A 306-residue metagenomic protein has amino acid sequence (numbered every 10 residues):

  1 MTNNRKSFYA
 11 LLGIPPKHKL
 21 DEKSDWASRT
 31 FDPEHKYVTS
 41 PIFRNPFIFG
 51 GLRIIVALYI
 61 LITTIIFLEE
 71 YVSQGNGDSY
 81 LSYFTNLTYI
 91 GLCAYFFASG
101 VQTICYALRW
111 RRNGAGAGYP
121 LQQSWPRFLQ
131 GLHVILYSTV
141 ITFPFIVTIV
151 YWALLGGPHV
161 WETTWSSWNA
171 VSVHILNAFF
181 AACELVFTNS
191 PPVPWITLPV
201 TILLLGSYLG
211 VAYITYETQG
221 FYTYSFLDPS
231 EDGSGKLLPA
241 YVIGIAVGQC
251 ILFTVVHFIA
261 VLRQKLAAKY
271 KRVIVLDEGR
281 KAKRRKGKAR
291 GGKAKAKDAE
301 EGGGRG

Functional and structural regions predicted by a protein language model:
M1-T39, R112-Q123, K269-G306: Non-transmembrane, juxtamembrane loop and terminal tail segments of multi-pass eukaryotic membrane proteins
D21-K36, F49-Y71, L92-G100: First transmembrane helix
R44-I48, Q219-H257, L276-K281: Membrane-interface transmembrane-helix boundary segments in multi-pass integral membrane proteins
N45-I60, D78-S99, F128-P144, T163-N177 (+2 more regions): Transmembrane alpha-helices of multi-pass eukaryotic membrane proteins
V56-F67, L92-S99, I141-Y151, A181-E184 (+2 more regions): Helical transmembrane-bundle signal
T63-L87, Y151-A170, L185-P199, I214-K236: Membrane-lumen (extracellular) interface motif
G100-R109, I251-V275: Transmembrane-helix exit/juxtamembrane "anchor" motif
L204-T215, G248-V256: Alpha-helical transmembrane segments of multipass membrane proteins
